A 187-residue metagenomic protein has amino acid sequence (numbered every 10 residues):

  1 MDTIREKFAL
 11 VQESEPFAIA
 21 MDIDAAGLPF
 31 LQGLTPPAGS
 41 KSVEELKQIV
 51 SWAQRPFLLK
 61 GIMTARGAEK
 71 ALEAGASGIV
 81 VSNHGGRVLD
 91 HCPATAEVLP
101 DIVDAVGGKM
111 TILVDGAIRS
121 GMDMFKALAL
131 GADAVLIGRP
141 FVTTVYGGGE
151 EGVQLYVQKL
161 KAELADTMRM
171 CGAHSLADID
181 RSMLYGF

Functional and structural regions predicted by a protein language model:
M1-V114, M122-T144, G186: Alpha/beta enzyme core
I118: Short donor-sugar binding/catalytic loops of nucleotide-sugar-dependent glycosyltransferases, especially enzymes
F141-V142, G149-F187: C-terminal extensions of enzymes
